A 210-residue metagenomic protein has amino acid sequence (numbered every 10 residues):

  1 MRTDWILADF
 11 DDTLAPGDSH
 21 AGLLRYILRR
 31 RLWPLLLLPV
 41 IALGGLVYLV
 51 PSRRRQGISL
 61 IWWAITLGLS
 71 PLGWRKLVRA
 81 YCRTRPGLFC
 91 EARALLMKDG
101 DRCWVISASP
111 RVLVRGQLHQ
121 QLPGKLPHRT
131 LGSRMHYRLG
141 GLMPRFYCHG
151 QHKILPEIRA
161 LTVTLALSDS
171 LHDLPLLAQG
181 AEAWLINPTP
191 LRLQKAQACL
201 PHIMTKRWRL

Functional and structural regions predicted by a protein language model:
M1-R2, C82-L210: C-terminal cap/substrate-recognition subdomain and adjoining C-terminal extension of metal-dependent phosphatase-like
M1-R53: Active-site neighborhood of HAD-like aspartate-dependent phosphohydrolases
W5, W33, W62-W63, W74 (+3 more regions): A residue-identity detector for tryptophan
Y26, L77, Q179-G180: Generic alpha-helical secondary-structure signal
P34, L38, L46-P51, T66-S70 (+2 more regions): Short amphipathic alpha-helical patches
Q56-E91: Metal-dependent phosphoesterase signature
